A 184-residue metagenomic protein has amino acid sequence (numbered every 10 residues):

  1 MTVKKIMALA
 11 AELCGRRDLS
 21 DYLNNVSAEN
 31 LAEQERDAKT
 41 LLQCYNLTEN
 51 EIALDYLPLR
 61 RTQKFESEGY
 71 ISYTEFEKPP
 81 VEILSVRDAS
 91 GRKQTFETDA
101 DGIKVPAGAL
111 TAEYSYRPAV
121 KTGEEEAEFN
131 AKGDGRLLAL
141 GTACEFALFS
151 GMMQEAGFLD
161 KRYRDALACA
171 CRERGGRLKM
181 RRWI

Functional and structural regions predicted by a protein language model:
M1-I184: Glycine-enriched, solvent-exposed interface loops adjoining structured elements
